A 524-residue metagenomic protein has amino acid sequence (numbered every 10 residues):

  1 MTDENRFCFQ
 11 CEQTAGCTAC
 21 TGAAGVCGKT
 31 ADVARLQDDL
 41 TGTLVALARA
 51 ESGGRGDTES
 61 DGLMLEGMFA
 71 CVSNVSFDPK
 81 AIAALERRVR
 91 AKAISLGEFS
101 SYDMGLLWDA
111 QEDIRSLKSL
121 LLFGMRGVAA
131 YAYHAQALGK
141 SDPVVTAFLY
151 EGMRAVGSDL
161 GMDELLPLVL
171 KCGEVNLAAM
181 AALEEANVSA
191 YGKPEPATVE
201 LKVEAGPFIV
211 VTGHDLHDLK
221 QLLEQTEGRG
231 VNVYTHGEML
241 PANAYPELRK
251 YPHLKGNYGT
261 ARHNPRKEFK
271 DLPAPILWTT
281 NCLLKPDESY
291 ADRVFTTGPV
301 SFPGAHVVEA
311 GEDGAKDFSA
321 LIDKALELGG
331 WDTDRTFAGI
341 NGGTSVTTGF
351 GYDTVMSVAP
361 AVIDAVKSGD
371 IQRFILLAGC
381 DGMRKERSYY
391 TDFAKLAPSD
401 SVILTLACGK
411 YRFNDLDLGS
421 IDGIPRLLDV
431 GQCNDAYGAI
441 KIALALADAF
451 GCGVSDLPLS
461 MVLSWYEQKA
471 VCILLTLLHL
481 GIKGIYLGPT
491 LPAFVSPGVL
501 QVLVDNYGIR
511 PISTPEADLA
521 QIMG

Functional and structural regions predicted by a protein language model:
T2-V33, Q37-D38, V45, K171-G524: Anaerobic metallocofactor- and corrinoid-dependent redox/one-carbon enzyme cores, especially those from methanogenesis
T41-A190: Electropositive, gly/pro-rich neighborhoods at or near active sites that engage anionic ligands
